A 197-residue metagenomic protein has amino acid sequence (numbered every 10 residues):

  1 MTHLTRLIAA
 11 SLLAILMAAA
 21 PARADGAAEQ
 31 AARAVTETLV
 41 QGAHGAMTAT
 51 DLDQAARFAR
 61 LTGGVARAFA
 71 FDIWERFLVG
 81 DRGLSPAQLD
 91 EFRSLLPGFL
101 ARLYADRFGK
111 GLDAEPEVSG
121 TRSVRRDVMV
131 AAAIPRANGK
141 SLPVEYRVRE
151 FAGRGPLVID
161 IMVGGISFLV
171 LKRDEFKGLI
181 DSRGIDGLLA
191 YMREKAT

Functional and structural regions predicted by a protein language model:
M1-R6: Positively charged n-region of N-terminal signal peptides that target proteins for export
I8-A18: Bacterial N-terminal signal peptides
A20-A24: Sec/Tat signal peptide C-region and signal peptidase I cleavage site
A27-Y104: Early exported N-terminus immediately downstream of N-terminal targeting peptides
L96, R122, A133-R136, V148-E150 (+1 more regions): A mature extracytoplasmic/lumenal domain signature
F99-L142, K195-T197: Surface-exposed, charged secondary-structure patches
S141-L171: Short beta-strand edge/turn micro-motifs at domain boundaries
V163-T197: Low-complexity, intrinsically disordered terminal/linker segments enriched in charged and Gly/Pro repeats
